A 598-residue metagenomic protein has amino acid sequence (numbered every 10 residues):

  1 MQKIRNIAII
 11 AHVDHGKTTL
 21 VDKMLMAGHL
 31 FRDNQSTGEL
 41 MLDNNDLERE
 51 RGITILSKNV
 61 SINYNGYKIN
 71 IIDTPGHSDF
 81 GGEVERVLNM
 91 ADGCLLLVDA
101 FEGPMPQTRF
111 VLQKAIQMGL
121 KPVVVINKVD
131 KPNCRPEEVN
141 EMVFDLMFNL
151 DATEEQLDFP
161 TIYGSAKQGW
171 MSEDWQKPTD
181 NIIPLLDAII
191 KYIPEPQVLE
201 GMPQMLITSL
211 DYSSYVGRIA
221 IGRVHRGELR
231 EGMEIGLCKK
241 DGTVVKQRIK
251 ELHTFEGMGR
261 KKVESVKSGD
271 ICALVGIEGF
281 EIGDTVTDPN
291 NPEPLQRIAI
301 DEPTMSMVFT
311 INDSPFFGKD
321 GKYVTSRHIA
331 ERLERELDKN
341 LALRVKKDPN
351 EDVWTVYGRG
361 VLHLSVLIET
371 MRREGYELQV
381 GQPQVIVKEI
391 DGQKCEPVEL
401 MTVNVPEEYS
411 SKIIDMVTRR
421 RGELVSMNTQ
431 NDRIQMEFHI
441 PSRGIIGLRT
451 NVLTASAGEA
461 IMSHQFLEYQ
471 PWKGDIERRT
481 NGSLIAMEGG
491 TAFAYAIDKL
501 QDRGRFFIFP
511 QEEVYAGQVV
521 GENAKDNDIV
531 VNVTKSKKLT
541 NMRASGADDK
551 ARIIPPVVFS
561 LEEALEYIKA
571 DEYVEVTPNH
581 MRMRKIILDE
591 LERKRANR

Functional and structural regions predicted by a protein language model:
M1-V98, E102, M142, L210-S213: P-loop NTPase switch module centered on the Walker A-proximal segment
H15, A27, F31, H77-S78 (+17 more regions): Conserved nucleotide-binding/hydrolysis micro-motifs of P-loop NTPases
L30-S57, F80, L146-F159, I190-P203 (+12 more regions): Active-site phosphate-binding and catalytic loops of NTP-dependent enzymes
C94-Q156: Conserved C-terminal guanine-recognition region of P-loop GTPase G domains, centered on the G4
F148-I282, M401-N404, Q465, Q470-W472 (+1 more regions): Conserved catalytic-core segments of large NTP-driven translation/proteostasis enzymes
H225-E351, R373, P555: Catalytic P-loop NTP-binding/switch module of NTPases
F255, R260-V263, I440, L453-T454 (+2 more regions): Long insertion/accessory domains within large nucleic-acid-processing enzymes
P292, I300-D432, R443-I445: Charged, conformationally dynamic linker/hinge segments that couple catalytic or nucleotide-dependent chemistry
